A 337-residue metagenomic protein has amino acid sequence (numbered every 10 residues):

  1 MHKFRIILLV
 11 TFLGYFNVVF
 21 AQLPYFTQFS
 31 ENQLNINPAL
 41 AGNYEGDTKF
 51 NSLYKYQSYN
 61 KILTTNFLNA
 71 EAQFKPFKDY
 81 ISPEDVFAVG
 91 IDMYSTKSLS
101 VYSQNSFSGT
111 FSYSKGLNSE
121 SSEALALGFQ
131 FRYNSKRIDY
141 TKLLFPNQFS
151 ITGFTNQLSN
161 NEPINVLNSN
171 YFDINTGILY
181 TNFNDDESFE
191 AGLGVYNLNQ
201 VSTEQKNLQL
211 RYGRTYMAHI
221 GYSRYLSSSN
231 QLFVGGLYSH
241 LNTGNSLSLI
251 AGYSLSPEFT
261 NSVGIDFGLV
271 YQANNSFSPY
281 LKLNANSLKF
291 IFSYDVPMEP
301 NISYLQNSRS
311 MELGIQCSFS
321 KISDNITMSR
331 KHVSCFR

Functional and structural regions predicted by a protein language model:
M1-R5, L117: Positively charged n-region of N-terminal signal peptides that target proteins for export
R5-I7, E187: Residue-level detector of transmembrane insertion/anchoring sites
I7-Y15: Bacterial N-terminal signal peptides
F16-A21: Sec/Tat signal peptide C-region and signal peptidase I cleavage site
Q22-R337: Subset of outer-membrane beta-barrel
